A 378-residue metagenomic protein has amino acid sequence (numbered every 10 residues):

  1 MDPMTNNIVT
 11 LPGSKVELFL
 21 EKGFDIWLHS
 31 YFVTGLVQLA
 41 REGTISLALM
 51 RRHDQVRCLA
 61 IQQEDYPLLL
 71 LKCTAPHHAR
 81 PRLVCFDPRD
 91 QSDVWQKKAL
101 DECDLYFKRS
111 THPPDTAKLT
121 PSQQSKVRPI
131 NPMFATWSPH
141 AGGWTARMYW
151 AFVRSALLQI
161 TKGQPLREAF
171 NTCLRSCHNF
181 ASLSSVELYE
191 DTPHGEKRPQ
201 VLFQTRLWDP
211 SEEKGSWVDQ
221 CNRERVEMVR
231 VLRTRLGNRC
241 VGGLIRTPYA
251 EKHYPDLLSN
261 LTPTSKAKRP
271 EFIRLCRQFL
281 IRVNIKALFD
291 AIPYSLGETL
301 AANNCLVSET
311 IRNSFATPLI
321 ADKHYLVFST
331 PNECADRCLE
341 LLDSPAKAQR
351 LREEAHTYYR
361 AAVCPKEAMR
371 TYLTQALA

Functional and structural regions predicted by a protein language model:
D2-N7, G13-T74, H78-P293, V307 (+1 more regions): Nucleotide-sugar donor-binding catalytic core of glycosyltransferases
L257-L261, E271-A378: Catalytic binding pocket for nucleotide-activated donors in carbohydrate/polymer assembly enzymes
